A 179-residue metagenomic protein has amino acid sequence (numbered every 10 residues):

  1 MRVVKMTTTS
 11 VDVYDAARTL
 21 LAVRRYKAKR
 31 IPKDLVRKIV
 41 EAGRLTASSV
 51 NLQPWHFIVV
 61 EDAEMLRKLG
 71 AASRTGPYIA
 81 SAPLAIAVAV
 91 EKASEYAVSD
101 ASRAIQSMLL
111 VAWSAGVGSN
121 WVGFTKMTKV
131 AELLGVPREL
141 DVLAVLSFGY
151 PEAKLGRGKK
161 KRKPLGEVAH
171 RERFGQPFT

Functional and structural regions predicted by a protein language model:
M1-T179: Acidic, surface-exposed loops and disordered segments
